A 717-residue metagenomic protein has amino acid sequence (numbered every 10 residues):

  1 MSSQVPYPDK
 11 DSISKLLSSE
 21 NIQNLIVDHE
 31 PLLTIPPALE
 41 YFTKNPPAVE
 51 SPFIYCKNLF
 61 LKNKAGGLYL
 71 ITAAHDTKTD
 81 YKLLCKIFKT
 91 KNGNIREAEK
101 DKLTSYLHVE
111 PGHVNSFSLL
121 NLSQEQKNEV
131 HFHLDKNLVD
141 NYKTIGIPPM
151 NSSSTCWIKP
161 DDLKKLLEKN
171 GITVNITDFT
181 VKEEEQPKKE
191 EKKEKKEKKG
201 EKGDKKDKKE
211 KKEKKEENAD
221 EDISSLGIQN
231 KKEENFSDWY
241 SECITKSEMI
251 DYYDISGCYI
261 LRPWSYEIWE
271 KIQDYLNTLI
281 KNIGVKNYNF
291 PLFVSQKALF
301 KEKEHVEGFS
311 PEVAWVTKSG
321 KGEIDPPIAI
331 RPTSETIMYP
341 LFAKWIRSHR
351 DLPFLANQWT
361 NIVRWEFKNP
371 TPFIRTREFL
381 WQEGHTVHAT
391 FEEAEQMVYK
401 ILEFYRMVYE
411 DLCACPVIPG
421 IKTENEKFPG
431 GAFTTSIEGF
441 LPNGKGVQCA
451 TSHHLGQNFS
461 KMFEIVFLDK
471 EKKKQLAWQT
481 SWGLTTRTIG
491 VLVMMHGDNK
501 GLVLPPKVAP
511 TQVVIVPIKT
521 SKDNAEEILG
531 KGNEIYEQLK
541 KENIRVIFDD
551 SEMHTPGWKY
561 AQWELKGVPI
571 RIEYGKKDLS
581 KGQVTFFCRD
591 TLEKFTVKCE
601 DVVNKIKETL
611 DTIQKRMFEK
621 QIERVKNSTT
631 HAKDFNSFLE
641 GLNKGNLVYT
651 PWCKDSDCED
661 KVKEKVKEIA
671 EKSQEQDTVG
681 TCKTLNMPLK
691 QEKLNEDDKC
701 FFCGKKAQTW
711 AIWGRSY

Functional and structural regions predicted by a protein language model:
M1-Y717: NTP/phosphate- and nucleic-acid-binding module
